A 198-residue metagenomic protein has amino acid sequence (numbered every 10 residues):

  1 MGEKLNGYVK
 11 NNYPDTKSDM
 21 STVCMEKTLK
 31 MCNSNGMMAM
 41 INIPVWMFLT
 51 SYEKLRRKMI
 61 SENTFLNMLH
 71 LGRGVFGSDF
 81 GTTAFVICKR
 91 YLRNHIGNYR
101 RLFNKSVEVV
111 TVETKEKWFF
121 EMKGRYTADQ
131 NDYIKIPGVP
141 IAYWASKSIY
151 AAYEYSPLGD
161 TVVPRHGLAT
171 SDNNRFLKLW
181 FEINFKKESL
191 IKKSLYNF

Functional and structural regions predicted by a protein language model:
M1-L195: Signature of N6-adenine DNA methyltransferases within the class I
F198: Short, conserved interaction/coordination micro-motifs, predominantly in nucleic-acid/chromatin-associated proteins
